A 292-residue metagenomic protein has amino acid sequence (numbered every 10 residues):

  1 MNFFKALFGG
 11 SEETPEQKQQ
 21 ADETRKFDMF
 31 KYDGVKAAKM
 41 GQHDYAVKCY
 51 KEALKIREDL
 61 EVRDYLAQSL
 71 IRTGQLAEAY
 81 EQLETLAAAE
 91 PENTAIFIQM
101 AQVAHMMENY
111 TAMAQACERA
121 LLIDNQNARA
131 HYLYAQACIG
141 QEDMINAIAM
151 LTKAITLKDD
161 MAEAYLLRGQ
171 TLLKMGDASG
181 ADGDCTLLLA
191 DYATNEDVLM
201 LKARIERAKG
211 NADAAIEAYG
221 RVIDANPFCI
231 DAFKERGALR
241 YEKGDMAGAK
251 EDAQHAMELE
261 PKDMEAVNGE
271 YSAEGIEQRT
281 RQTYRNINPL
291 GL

Functional and structural regions predicted by a protein language model:
M1-E13, K250-L292: Terminal, low-structured helical/coil segments at or just beyond the last alpha-helical repeat
Q19-R72, A95, Q99-E108, Q136 (+1 more regions): Alpha-helical segment of the N-proximal tetratricopeptide repeat
F27, L60-E61, T94-A95, A128-R129 (+4 more regions): Helix-start (N-cap) detector for alpha-helical repeat units in TPR-like alpha-solenoids, especially tetratricopeptide
Y32, Y65-L66, Q99, L133 (+4 more regions): Canonical tetratricopeptide repeat
G41-K48, T73-T85, M107-R119, G140-K153 (+3 more regions): Structural signature of tandem alpha-helical TPR/SEL1-like repeats, specifically the intra-repeat loop/turn
R57-E58, P91, N125, D159 (+3 more regions): Short coil turns that delineate tetratricopeptide repeat
